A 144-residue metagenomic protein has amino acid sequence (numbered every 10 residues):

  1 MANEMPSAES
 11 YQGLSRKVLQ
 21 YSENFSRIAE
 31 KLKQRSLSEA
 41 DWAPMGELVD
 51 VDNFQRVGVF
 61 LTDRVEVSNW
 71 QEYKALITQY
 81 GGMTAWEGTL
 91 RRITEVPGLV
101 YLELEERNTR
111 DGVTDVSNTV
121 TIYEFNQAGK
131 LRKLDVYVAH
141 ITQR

Functional and structural regions predicted by a protein language model:
M1-L48: Short, low-complexity N-terminal intrinsically disordered segments enriched in polar/charged residues
A2-S10, A75-R144: A beta-strand edge to alpha-helix "cap/lid" segment located at domain peripheries
Y11, S15, K31-L32, F60-D63 (+2 more regions): Alpha-helical interaction segments
Y11-S15, L19, V51, Q55-V57 (+2 more regions): Secondary-structure boundary/capping motif
K17-K31, N53, S68-A75, G129: Short charge-dense sequence patches
A40-L99: A solvent-exposed, acidic/Ser-Thr-rich amphipathic alpha-helical stretch
